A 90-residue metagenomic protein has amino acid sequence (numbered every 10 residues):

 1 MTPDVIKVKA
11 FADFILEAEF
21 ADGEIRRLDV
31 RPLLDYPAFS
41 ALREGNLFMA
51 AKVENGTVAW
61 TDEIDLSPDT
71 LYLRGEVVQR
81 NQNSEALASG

Functional and structural regions predicted by a protein language model:
M1-G90: Motif-centric detector for short Cys/His coordination patterns
